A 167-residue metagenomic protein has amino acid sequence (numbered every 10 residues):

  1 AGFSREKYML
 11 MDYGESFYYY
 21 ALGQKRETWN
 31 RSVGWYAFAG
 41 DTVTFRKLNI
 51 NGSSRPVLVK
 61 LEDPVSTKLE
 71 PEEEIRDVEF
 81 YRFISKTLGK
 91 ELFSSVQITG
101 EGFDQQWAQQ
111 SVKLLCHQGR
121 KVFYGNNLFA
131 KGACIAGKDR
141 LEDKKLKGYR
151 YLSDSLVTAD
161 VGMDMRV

Functional and structural regions predicted by a protein language model:
A1, Y36-A39, I98-F103, L152-L156: Structural motif
A1-S32, L69-T99, Q105-W107, K113-A130: N-terminal phosphate-binding loop and flanking beta/alpha elements of the actin-like ATPase fold
A21-L61: Gly/Thr-rich phosphate-binding beta-strand-loop-beta motif of the actin/hexokinase/Hsp70
W35, L58-P71, L146-S155: A short, terminal or domain-edge coil/loop segment
I50-S85, A136: Glycine-rich phosphate-binding loop plus the immediately following alpha-helix
L61-L69, T87-L92, S155-V167: Charged, elongated alpha-helical/coil segments that serve as electrostatic interaction surfaces for nucleic-acid
I135-V167: Acidic, glycine/GT-rich loop-and beta-edge segments that sit at the periphery of enzyme/chaperone cores
